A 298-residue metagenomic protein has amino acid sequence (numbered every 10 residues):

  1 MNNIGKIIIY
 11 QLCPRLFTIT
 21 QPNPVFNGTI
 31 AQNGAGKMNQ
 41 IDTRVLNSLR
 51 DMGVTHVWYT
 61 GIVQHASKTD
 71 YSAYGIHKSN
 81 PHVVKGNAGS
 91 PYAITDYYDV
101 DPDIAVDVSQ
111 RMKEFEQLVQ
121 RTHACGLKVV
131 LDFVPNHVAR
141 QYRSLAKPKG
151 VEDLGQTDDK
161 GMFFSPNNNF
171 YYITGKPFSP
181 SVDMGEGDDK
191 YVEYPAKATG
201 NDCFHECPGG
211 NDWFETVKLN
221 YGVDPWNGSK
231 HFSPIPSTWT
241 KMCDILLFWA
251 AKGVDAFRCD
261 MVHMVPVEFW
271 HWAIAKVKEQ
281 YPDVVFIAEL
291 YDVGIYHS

Functional and structural regions predicted by a protein language model:
M1-K128, N136-H137, R143-K147, T157-D159: N-terminal structural segment of carbohydrate-active enzymes
K6, P91, S109-E116, P236-C243 (+2 more regions): Conserved structured core elements
R15, I62, V134-V138, V262-M264 (+1 more regions): Active-site beta-loop-alpha junctions enriched in small/polar residues
F17-I30, I94-P102, H205-P234, T238-W239 (+1 more regions): Short glycine/proline-rich turn/loop motifs
N33-L49, H231-A251: Short, acidic/polar
H65-I94, P135-N211: Aromatic- and acidic-residue-enriched segments that line the glycan-binding/catalytic groove of carbohydrate-active
V119, E152, K160, S165-P180 (+2 more regions): Active-site-proximal helices and loops of the catalytic beta/alpha 8
